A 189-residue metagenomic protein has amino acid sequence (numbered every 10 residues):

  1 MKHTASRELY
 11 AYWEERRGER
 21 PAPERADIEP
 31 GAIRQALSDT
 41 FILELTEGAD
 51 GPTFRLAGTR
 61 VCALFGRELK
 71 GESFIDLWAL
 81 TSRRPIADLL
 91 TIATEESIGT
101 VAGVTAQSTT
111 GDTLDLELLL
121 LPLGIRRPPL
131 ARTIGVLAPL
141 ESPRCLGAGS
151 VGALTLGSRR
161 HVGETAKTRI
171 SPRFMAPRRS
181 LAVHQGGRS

Functional and structural regions predicted by a protein language model:
M1-G157, S189: Sensory/regulatory domains in signal-transduction proteins
A11-W13, V162, M175: Compositionally biased, intrinsically disordered low-complexity regions enriched in proline and serine
A148, E164-G187: Short hydrophobic short-linear motifs embedded in intrinsically disordered terminal tails or helical linkers
T155-T165: Extended low-complexity acidic/polar segments
